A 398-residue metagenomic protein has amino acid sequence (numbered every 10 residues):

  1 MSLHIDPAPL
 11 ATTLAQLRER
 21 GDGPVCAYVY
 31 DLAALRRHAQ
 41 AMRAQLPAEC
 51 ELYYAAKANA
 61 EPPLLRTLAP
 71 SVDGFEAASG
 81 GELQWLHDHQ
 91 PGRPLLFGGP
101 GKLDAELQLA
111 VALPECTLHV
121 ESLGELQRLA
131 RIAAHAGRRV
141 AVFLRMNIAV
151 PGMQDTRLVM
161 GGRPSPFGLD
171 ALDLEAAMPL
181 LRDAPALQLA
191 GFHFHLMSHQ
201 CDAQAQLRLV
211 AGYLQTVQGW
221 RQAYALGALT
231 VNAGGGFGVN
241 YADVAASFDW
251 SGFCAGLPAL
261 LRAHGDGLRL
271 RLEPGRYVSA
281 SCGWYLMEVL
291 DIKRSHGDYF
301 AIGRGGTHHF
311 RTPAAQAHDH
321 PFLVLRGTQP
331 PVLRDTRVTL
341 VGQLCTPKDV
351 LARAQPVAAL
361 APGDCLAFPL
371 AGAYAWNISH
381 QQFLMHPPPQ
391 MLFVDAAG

Functional and structural regions predicted by a protein language model:
M1-V140, A184-Q188, Q222, F393-G398: A charged N-terminal "starter" segment
V29-R36, P62, A77-G80, D104 (+10 more regions): Electropositive phosphate-/nucleotide-binding environments in soluble metabolic enzymes
A33, A55-E61, A78-G81, P100-K102 (+9 more regions): Active-site beta-loop-alpha junctions enriched in small/polar residues
E51-Y53, G74, P94-L96, E115-T117 (+7 more regions): Structural preference for beta-strand elements that scaffold enzyme active sites
L64-L65, L86-H87, L107, L129-A130 (+4 more regions): Short glycine-/acidic-enriched loop or helix-start segments at secondary-structure transitions that form or flank
D88-Q90, V111-A112, A134-G137, V159 (+6 more regions): Solvent-exposed alpha-helices and their adjacent loops that cap or buttress functional pockets in soluble metabolic
I132, I148-D291, V357, L384-H386: Active-site loop/helix belt of alpha/beta enzymes
G256, G267-G398: Charged (often Lys/Glu-rich) extended helix/loop segments that serve as interaction or gating elements
